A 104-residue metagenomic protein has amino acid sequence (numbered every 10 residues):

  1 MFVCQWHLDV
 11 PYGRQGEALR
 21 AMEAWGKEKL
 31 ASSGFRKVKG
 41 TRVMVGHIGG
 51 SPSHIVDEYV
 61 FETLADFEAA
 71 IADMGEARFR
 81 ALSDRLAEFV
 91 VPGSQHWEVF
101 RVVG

Functional and structural regions predicted by a protein language model:
M1-F2, G104: Absolute protein N-terminus
F2-D9: Active-site-flanking beta-strand signature of metal-NTP-handling nucleotidyl enzymes and homologous cyclase-like
V3, P52-V56: Short, surface-exposed coil-to-beta transition loops
D9-M22: Short, surface-exposed ligand-recognition loops at beta-strand->loop->(often short) alpha-helix junctions that present
A24-G40, G50-S51, V60-W97: An amphipathic, aromatic/His-enriched active-site/gating alpha helix that lines ligand/cofactor pockets
M44-I48: Short beta-strand micro-motifs enriched in acidic
H96-G104: Long, low-complexity, Ser/Thr/Gly/Pro-rich intrinsically disordered segments that act as flexible linkers and assembly
